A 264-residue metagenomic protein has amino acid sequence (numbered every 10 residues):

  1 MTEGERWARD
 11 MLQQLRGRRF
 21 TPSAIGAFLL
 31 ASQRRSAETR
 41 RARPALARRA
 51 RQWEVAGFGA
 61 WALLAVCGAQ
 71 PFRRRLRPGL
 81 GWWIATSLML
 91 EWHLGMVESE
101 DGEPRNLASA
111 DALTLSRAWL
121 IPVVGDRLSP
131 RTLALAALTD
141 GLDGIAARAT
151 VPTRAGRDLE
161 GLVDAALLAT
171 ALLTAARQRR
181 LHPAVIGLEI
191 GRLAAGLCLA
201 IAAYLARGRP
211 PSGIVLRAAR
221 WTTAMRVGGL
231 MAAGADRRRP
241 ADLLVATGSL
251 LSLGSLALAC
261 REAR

Functional and structural regions predicted by a protein language model:
M1-R105, D111, D158-R264: A feature for the membrane-embedded catalytic helix bundles of lipid/isoprenoid biosynthetic enzymes
L107, P130: Glycine- and aspartate-rich repeat motifs characteristic of hemolysin/RTX-like Ca2+-binding segments in secreted
T114, T139, T223: Ser/Thr-centric signal marking residues that sit in or immediately flank functional binding/regulatory motifs
L115-L128: Alpha-helical phosphate/pyrophosphate-handling elements in metalloenzyme active cores
V124, T150, A235-D236: Helix-loop junctions at the membrane-solvent interface of multi-pass transporters, primarily the C-terminal
T132-L172, G254: Acidic (Asp/Glu-rich) catalytic motifs at the cytosolic membrane interface
